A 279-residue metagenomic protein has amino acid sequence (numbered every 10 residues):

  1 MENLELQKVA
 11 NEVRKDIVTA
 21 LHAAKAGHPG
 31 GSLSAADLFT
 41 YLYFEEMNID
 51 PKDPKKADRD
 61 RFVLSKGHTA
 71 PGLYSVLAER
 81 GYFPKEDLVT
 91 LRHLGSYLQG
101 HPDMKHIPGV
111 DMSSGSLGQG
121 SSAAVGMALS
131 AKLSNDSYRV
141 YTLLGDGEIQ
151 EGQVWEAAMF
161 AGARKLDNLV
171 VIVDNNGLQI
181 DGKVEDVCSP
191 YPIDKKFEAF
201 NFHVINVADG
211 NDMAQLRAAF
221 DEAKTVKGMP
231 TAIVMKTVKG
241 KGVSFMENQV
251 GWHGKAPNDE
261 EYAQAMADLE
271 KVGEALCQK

Functional and structural regions predicted by a protein language model:
M1-V13: N-terminal hydrophobic or amphipathic helices/low-complexity stretches enriched in small/hydrophobic/Pro/Gly
A10-A26, D174-N176: N-terminal capping segment at the start of a domain
I17-A20, S32-A163: Cofactor-binding active-site loop characterized by glycine-rich and histidine/acidic residues
H68-T69, L73, N176-G177, K236-G240: Glycine-rich beta-alpha junction loops
Y74-S75, D103, Q153-W155, D181-E185 (+1 more regions): Short acidic, glycine/serine/threonine-rich loops at helix termini
R80, V187, E247-G251: Short secondary-structure boundary/capping segments
G109, S113-S116, S121-T225: Thiamine diphosphate
M213-K279: Glycine/aspartate-rich loop-and-adjacent alpha/beta segment that forms the canonical ThDP
